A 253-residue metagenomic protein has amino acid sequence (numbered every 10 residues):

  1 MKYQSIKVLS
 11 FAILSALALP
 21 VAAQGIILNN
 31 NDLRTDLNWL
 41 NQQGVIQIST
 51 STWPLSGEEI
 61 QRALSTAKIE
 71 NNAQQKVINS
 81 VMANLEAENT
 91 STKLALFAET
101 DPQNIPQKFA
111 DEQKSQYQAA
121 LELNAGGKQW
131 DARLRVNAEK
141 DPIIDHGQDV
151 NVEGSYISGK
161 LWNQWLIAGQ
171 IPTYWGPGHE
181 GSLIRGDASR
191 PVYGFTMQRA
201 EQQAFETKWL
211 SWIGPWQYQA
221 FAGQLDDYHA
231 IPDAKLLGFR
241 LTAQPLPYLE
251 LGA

Functional and structural regions predicted by a protein language model:
A18-P20: N-terminal signal peptide c-region/cleavage motif recognized by signal peptidases
A22-D111: N-terminal periplasmic/intermembrane-space "pro-region" immediately following the signal or transit peptide
I26, S49-S51, N72-A73, S80-K93 (+4 more regions): Short loop/turn motifs that connect adjacent beta-strands in outer-membrane beta-barrel proteins
K93-E99, R133-N137, I167-I171, Q217-G223 (+1 more regions): Transmembrane beta-strands of outer-membrane beta-barrel proteins
A98-N104, G127-Q129, A138-P142, L161-N163 (+3 more regions): Transmembrane beta-strands of outer-membrane beta-barrel pores
Q113-A119, Q148-S155, S189-Q198, D233-L237: Residues that define the transmembrane beta-barrel architecture of outer-membrane proteins
A119-A125, S155-G159, A168, F195-R199 (+1 more regions): Residues on the lipid-exposed face of transmembrane beta-strands in outer-membrane beta-barrel proteins
G194-A253: Signature for the C-terminal beta-barrel architecture of outer-membrane proteins
